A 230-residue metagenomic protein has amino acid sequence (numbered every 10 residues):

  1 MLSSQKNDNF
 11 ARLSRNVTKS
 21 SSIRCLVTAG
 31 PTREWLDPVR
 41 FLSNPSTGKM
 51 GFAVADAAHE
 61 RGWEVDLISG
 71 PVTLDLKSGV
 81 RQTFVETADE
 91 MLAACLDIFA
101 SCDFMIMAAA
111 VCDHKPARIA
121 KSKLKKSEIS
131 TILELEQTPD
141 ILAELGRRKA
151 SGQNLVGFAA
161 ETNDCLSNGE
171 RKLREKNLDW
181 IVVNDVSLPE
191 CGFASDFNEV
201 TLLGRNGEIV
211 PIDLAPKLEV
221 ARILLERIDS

Functional and structural regions predicted by a protein language model:
L2-S230: A cross-family phosphate/adenosyl-ligand binding-site feature
